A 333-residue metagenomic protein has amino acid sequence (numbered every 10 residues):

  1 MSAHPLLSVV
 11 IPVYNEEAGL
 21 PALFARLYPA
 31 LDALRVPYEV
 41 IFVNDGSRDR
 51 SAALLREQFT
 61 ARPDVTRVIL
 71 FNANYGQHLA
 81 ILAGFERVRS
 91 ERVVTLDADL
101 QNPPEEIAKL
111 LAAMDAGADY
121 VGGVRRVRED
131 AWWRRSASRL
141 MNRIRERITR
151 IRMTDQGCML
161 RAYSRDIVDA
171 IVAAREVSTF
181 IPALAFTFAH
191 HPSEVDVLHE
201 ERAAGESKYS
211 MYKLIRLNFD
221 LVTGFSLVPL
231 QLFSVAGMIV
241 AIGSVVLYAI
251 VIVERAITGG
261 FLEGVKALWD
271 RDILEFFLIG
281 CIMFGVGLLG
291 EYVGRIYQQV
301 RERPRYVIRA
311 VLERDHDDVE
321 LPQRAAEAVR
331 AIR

Functional and structural regions predicted by a protein language model:
M1-W132: Structured catalytic core of nucleotide-sugar glycosyltransferases
S2-H4, F180-R333: Hydrophobic helical membrane-anchoring modules
Y14-A18, Q101, E105, V172 (+3 more regions): Residues in soluble alpha-helical coiled-coils and helical-bundle/repeat scaffolds
P29-D32, V93, D119, T149 (+5 more regions): Generic structural signal for secondary-structure transition and capping sites
D32, T60, D169-A173, G224-L227: Amphipathic alpha-helical interaction elements
R67-I69, T154, S193: Structural signal for short hydrophobic segments within the conserved structured cores of catalytic domains across
F71-R87, R92, Q101-F180, L184 (+1 more regions): Acceptor/aglycone-binding surface of glycosyltransferases and processive sugar-polymer synthases
